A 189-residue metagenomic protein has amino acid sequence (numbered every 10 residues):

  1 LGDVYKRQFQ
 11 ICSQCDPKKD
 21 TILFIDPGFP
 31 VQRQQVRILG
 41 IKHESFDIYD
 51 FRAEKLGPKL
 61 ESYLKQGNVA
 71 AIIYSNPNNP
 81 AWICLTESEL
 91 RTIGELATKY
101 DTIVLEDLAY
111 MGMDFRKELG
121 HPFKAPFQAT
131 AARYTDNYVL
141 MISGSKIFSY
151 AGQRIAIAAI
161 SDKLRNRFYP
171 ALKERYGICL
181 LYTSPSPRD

Functional and structural regions predicted by a protein language model:
L1-Q8, Y182-D189: Conserved small/polar residues in nucleotide/adenosyl-binding loops
D3-T21: Phosphate-binding glycine-rich loop
F24-I41: Substrate-binding/gating loop at the entrance of the active-site cleft, primarily in PLP-dependent aminotransferase-like
D50-H121: Active-site phosphate-binding strand-loop segment of PLP-dependent enzymes
E106, L119-S145: Conserved active-site segment immediately N-terminal to the catalytic lysine that forms the internal aldimine
R133-S184: Conserved core segment of the aminotransferase class I/II
